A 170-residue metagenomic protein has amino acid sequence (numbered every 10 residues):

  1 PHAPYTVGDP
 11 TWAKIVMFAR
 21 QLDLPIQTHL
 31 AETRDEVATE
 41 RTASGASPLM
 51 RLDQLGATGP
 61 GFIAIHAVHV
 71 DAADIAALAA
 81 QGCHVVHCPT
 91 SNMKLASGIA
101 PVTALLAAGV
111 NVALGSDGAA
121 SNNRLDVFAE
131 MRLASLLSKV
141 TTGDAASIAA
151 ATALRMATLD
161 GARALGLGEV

Functional and structural regions predicted by a protein language model:
P1-H84, A96-V112, A129-R132, E169-V170: Histidine/acidic residue-rich metal-binding segments in metalloenzymes
H2-P4, C88-T90, G115-D117: Short strand-loop junctions, especially beta-strand C-caps/beta-turns that link beta-sheets to coils or alpha-helices
E32, P89-M93, G118-A120: Short, acidic/turn-prone active-site loops that include or flank metal/cofactor- and phosphate-binding residues
E36, P48, P89-S91, V127 (+1 more regions): Glycine-rich, flexible loop/turn motifs
Q54-G61, T103-V170: His/Asp/Glu-enriched, well-ordered alpha-helical/loop segment that forms or immediately abuts the divalent-metal
